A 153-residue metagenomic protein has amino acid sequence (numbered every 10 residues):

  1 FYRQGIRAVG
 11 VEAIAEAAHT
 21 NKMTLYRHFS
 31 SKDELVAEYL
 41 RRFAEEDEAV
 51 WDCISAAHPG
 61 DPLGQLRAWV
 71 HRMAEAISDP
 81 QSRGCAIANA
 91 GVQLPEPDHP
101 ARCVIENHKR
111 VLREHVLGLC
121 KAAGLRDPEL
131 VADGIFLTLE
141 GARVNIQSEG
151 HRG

Functional and structural regions predicted by a protein language model:
Y2-E34, E38: Helix-turn-helix
R3, A17, E34-A57, G64-E75 (+3 more regions): Alpha-helical structural segments
R3-R7, P80, A123: Short coil/turn segments at alpha/beta junctions that flank glycine-rich nucleotide-binding fingerprints
H58, L94, I146-E149: Secondary-structure edge/capping motif, primarily at the C-terminal ends of alpha-helices and the immediately following
G64, A68, R72, A86-N89 (+1 more regions): Amphipathic alpha-helical interaction segments
G64-Q65, D79-P100: Amphipathic alpha-helical segments used for helix-helix packing
P100-R110, K121-G153: Hydrophobic/aromatic-rich alpha-helical bundle segments in the mid-to-C-terminal region
